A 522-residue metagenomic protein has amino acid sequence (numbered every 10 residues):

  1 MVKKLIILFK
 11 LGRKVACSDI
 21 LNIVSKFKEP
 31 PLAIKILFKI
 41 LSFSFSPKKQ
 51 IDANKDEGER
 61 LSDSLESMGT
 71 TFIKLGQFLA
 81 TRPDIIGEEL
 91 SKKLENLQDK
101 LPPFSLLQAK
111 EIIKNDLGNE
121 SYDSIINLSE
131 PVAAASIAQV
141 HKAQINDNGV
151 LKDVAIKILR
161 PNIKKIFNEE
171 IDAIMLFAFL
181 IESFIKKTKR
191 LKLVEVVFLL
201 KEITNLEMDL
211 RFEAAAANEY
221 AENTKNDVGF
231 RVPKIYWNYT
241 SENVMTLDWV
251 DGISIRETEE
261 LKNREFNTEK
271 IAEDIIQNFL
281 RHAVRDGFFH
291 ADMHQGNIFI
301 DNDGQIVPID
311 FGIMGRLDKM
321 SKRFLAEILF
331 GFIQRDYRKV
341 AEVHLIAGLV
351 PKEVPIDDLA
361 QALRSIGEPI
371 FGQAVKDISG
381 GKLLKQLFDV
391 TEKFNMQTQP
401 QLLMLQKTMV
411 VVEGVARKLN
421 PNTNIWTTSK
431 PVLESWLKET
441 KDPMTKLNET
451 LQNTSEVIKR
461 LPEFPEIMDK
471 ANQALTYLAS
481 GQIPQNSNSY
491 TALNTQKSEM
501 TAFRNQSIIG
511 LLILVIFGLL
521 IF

Functional and structural regions predicted by a protein language model:
M1-Q139, K165-L193: N-terminal accessory/targeting segments that precede structured cores
L21-P30, K55, S241, V250-G252 (+2 more regions): Helix-rich C-lobe and terminal helical cap/extension of kinase-like folds
K48-L61, K93-D99, K157-I163, E195-E207 (+4 more regions): Short hinge/gating elements
L94-P102, K114, K164, N168-E169 (+7 more regions): ATP-dependent phospho-/nucleotidyl transfer catalytic cores
Q139-D147: Conserved ATP phosphate-binding architecture of protein kinases
K142, K152-L159: Glycine-rich ATP phosphate-binding loop
A143, D286, A291-G296: Residue immediately N-terminal to the catalytic "proton-acceptor" Asp in the protein kinase catalytic loop
H290, R417, L512-F522: Juxtamembrane "helix exit" motif at the C-terminal ends of alpha-helical transmembrane segments in multi-pass membrane
